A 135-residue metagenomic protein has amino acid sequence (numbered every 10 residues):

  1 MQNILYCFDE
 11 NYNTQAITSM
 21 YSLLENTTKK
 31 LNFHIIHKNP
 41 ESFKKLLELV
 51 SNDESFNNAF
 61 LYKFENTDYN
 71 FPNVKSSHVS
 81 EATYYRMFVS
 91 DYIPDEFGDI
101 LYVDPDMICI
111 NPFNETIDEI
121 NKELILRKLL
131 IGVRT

Functional and structural regions predicted by a protein language model:
M1-T135: Glycosyltransferase catalytic domains, chiefly GT-A lineage
